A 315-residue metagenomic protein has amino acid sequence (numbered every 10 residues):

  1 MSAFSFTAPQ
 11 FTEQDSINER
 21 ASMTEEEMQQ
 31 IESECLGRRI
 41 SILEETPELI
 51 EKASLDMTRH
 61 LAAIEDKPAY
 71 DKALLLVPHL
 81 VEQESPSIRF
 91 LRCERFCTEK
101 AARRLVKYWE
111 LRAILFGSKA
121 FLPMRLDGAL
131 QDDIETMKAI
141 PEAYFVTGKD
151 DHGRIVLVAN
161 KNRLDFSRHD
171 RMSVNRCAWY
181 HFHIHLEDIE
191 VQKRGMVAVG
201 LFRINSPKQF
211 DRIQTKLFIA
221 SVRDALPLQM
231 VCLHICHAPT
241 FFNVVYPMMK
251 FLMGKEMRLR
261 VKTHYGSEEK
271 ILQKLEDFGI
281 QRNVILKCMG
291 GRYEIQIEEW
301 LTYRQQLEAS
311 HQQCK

Functional and structural regions predicted by a protein language model:
M1-K315: Basic, amphipathic alpha-helical/coil surface patches used to engage anionic, phosphate-bearing ligands and membranes
